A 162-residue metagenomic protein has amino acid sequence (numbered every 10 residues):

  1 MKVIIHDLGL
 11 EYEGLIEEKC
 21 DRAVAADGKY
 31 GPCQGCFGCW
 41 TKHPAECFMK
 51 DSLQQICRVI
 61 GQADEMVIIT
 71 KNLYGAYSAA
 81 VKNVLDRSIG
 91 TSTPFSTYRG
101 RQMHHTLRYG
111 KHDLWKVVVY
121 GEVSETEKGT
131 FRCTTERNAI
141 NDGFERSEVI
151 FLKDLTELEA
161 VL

Functional and structural regions predicted by a protein language model:
M1-I5, L114-V123: Short hydrophobic beta-strand segments
M1-I68, Y74-T93, I140, F151 (+1 more regions): N-terminal beta1-alpha1-beta2 submodule of the flavodoxin-like/Rossmannoid cofactor-binding fold
E11-Y12, H104-T106, E136: Intrinsically disordered, low-complexity boundary segments flanking structured domains
S52-Q55, R101-H105: A generic local structural motif
N72-Y74, G121-T126: Short histidine/acidic/glycine/proline-rich micro-motifs that form metal- and phosphate-coordinating active-site loops
S88-M103, G143-V149: Short, acidic/small-residue loops that bind anionic groups at enzyme active sites
T106-L114: Short, conserved loop/helix-junction motifs that constitute active-site signature segments in enzyme catalytic cores
S124-L162: Glycine-rich phosphate/pyrophosphate-binding loop and the adjoining helix
